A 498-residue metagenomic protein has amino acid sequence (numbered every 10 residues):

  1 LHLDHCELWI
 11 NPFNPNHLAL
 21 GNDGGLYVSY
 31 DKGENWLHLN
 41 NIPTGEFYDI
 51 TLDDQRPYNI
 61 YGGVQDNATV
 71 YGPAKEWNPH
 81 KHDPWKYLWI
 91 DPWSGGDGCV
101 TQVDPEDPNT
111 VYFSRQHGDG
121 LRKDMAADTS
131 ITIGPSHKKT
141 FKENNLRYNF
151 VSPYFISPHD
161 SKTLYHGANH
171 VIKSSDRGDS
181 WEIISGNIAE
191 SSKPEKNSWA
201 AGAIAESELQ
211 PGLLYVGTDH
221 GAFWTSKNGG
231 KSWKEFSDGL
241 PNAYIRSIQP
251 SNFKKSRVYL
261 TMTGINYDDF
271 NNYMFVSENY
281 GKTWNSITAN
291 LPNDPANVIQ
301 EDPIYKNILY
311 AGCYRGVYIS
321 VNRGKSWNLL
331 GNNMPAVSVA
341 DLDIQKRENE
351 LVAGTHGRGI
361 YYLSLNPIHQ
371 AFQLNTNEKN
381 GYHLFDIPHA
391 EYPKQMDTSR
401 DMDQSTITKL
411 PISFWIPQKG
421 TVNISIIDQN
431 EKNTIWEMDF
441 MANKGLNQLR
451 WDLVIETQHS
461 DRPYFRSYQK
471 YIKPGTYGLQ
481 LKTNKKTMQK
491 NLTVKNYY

Functional and structural regions predicted by a protein language model:
L1-H383, P417: Beta-propeller blade termini and top-face loops
D31, N279, N322, I427-N433 (+1 more regions): Change "in extracellular beta-sheet-rich domains … of secreted and cell-surface proteins" to "in beta-sheet-rich domains
K123, I412-F414, K419-Q429: Beta-strand-rich binding/interaction modules
I368-S405: Short, compositionally biased P/S/T/A/G/V-rich stretches that sit at domain boundaries
K394-G420, Q448-R450: Contiguous beta-strand segments within globular domains
N433-K470: Glycine-centered tight-turn motifs at strand-turn-strand junctions
N447, G475-L481: A short tyrosine-centered beta-strand micro-motif
L481-Y498: C-terminal tail/sorting-segment detector
